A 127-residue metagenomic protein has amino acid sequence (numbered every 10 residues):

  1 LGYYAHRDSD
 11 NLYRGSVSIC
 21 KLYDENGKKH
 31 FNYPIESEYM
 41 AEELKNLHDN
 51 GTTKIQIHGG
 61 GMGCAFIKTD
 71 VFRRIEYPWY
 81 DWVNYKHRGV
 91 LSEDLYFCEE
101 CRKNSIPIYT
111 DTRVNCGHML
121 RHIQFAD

Functional and structural regions predicted by a protein language model:
L1-V83: Conserved catalytic core of nucleotide-sugar-dependent glycosyltransferases
T69-D70, R74-D127: C-terminal catalytic/acceptor-binding lobe
